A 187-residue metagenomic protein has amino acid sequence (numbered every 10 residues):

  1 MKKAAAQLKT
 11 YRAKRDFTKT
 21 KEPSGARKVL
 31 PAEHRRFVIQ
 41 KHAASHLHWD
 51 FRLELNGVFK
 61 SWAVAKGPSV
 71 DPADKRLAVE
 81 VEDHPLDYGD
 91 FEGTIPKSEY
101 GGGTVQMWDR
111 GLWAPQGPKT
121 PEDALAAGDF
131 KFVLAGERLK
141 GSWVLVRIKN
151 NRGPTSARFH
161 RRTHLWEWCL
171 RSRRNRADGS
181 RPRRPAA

Functional and structural regions predicted by a protein language model:
M1-A187: A charge-rich, low-complexity, intrinsically flexible signal that marks solvent-exposed coils, linkers, repeats
